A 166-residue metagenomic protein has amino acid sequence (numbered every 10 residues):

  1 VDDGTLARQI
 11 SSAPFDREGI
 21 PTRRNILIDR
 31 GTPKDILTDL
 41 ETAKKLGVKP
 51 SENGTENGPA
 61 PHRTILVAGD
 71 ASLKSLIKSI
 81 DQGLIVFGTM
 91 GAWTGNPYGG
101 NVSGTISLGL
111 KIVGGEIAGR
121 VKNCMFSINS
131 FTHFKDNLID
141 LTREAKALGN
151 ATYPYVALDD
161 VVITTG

Functional and structural regions predicted by a protein language model:
V1-G166: Dual-mode signal for accessory low-complexity, basic/Gly-rich regions
